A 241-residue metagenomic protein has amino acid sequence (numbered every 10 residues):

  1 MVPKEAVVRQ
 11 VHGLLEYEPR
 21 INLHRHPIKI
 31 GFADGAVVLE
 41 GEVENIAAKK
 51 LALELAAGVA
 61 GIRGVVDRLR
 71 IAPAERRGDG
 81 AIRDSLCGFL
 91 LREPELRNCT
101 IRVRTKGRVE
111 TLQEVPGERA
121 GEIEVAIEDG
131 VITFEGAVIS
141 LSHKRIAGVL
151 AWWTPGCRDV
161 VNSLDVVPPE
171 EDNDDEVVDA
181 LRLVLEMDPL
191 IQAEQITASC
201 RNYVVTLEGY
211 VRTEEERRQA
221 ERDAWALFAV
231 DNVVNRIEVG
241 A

Functional and structural regions predicted by a protein language model:
M1-A241: N-terminal targeting leaders
